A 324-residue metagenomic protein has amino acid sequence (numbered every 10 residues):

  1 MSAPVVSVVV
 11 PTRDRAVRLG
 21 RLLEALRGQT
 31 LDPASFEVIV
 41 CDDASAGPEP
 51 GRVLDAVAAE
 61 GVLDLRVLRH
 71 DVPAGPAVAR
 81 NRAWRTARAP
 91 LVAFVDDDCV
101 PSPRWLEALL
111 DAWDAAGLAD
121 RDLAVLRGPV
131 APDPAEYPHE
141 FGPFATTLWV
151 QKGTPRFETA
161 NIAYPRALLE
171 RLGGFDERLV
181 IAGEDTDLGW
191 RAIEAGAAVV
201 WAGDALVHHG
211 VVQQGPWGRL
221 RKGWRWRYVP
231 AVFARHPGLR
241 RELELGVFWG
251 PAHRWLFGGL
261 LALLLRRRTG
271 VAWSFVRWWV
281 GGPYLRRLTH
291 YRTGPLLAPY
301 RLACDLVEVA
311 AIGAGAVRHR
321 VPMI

Functional and structural regions predicted by a protein language model:
M1-G28: N-proximal low-complexity "stem/linker" segments adjacent to membrane-targeting elements
E24-R69: Acidic donor-binding segment of Leloir-type glycosyltransferases
H70-A87, T154-R156, A160: Glycine-rich, basic loop-to-helix element that forms the pyrophosphate-binding segment of sugar-nucleotide handling
V92: Short aromatic/hydrophobic "clamp" motif used to bind/position activated sugar donors
R104-H139, G210: Conserved donor NDP-sugar-binding/catalytic core segment of glycosyltransferases
P132-D133, T147-A167, V180-I181, P216 (+1 more regions): A recurrent flexible, glycine/aromatic-enriched loop bordering the glycosyltransferase active site that acts as
I181-L188: Acidic donor-binding loop at a coil-to-helix junction in glycosyltransferase catalytic cores that engages
A202-I324: Active-site-adjacent helix/loop segment of glycosyltransferases that harbors family-specific signature motifs
